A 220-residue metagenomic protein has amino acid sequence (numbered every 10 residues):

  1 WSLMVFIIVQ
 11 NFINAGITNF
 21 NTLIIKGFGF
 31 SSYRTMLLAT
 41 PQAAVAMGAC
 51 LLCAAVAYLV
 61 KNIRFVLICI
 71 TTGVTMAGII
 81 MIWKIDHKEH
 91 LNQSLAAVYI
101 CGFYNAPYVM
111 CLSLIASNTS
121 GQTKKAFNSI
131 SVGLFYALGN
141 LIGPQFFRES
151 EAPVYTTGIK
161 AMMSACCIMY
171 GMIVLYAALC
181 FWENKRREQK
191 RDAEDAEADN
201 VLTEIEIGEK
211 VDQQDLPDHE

Functional and structural regions predicted by a protein language model:
W1-G16, Y99-I100: Pair of pore-lining "gating" transmembrane helices in MFS-fold secondary transporters
N19-R34, A116-S117: Short amphipathic helix-loop junctions that connect adjacent transmembrane helices in Major Facilitator Superfamily/SLC
T40-A44, G73, I130-L138, S164-C167: Transmembrane alpha-helical cores of Major Facilitator Superfamily
A49-I63: Helix-to-loop junctions at the C-terminal end of transmembrane segments in multipass secondary transporters
K61, H87, L114-A126, A152-P153: Paired intracellular helix-loop junctions of major facilitator superfamily
K61-L114: C-terminal transmembrane helical hairpin of 12-TM major facilitator-type secondary transporters
I70, V154-E220: Intracellular terminal tails of multi-pass secondary transporters
Q122-Y155: A late C-terminal transmembrane helix in Major Facilitator Superfamily
